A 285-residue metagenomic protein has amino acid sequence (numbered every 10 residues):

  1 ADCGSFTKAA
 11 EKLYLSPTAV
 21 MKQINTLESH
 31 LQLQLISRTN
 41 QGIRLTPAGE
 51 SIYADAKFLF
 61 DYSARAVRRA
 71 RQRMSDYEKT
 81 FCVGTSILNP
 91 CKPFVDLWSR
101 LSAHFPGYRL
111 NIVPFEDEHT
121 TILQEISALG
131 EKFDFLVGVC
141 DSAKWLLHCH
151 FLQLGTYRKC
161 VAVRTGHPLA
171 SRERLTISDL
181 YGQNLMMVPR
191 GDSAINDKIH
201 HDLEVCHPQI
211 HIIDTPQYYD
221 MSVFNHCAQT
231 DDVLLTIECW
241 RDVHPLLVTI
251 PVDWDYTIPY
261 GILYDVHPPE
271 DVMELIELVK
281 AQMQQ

Functional and structural regions predicted by a protein language model:
A1-P17, Q23: N-terminal short secondary-structure element
C3, K12, T26-Q34, H104: Residue cluster at the C-terminal edge of the helix-turn-helix DNA-binding motif
E28-P47: A short LG(V/I)-centered, amphipathic sequence patch enriched for acidic residue(s) preceding the LG motif
H30, I52-D76, P90: Alpha-helical linker/hinge and terminal dimerization helices associated with HTH transcriptional regulators
K79-K144: Central regulatory/effector-binding core of bacterial HTH transcription factors
P93, Q183-C206: Secondary-structure junction motif
E116-S178, G182, C239-R241: Acidic, Gly/Pro-rich loop/turn segments at junctions of secondary structure
L146-L152, Y157, M221-E270: Beta-alpha-beta core module
